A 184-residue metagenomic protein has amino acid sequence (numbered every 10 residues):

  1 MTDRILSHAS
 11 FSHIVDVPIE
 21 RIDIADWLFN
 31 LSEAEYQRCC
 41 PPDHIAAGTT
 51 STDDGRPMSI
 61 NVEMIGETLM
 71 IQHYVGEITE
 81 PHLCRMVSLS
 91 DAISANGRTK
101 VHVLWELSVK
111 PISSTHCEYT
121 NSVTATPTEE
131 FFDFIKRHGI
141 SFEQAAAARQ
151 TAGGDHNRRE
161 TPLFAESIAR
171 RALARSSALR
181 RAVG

Functional and structural regions predicted by a protein language model:
M1-R56: Hydrophobic ligand-binding cavity/cleft-lining segments
I5-A9, I22, R56-P57, C84 (+2 more regions): Residues at beta-strand starts and edge strands
P18-I22, I78-H82, S108-E118: A short, structured loop/turn motif at beta-sheet edges
D23, E67-Q72, E129-D133: Short acidic, gly/pro-rich beta-turn/loop elements at beta-sheet edges and active-site/ligand-binding grooves
I45-R98: Glycine-rich portal/gate segments that line the openings of hydrophobic small-molecule binding cavities
G76-R85, A146-D155, F164: Macromolecular interaction modules
D91-D155: Beta-strand/loop substructures that line and gate deep hydrophobic ligand-binding cavities in soluble
D155-G184: Short, highly charged C-terminal tails/helix-capping segments
